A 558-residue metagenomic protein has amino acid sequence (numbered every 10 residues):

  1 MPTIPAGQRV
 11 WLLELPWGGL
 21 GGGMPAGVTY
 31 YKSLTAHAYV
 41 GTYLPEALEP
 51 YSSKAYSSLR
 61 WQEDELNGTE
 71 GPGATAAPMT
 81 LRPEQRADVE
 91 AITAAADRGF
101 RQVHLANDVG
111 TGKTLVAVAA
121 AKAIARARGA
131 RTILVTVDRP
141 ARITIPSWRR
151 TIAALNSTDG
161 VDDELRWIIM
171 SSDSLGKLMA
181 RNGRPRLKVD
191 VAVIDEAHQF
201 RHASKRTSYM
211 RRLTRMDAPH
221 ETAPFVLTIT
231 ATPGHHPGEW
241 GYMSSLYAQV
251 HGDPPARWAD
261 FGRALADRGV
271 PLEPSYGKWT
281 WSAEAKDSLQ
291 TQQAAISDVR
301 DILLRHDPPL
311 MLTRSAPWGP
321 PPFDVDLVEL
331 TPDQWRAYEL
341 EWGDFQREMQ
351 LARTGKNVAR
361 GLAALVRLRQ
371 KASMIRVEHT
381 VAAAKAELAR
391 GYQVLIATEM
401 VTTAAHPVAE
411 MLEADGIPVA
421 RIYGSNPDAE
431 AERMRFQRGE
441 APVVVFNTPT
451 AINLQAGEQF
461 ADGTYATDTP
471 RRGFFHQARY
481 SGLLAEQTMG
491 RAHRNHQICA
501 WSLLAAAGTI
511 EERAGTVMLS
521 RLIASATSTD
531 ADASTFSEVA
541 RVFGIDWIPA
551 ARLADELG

Functional and structural regions predicted by a protein language model:
M1-A74: Accessory DNA-engaging acidic/polar modules
E65-H104: Conserved pre-motif I regulatory segment
G99-A120: Walker A/P-loop
T114-A121, G129-A153, P233-E239, E399-A405: Conserved Walker A/P-loop ATP-binding site and its immediately adjacent core in helicase/helicase-like ATPase domains
L165-A218, N447-A451, A456-E458, T464: Conserved RecA-like ASCE ATPase "motif II neighborhood" in helicase/translocase motors
S171, E413, P418-G515, R521: Conserved RecA-like P-loop NTPase helicase motor core
V191, S208-R314, Q497-I498: Conserved P-loop NTPase motor "coupling/switch" region that bridges the ATPase
M311-P418: Conserved helicase/translocase motor-coupling segment
